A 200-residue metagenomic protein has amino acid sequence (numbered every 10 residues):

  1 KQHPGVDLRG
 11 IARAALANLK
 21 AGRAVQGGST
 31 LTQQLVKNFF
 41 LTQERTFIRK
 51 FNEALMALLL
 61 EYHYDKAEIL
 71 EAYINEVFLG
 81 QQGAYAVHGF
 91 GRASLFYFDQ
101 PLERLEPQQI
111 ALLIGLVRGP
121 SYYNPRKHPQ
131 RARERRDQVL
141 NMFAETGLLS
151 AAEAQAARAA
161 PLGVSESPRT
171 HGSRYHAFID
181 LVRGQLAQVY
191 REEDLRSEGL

Functional and structural regions predicted by a protein language model:
K1-A14, A67: Conserved catalytic or metal-liganding residues and their short signature motifs at active sites of enzymes
R23-L200: Non-catalytic, structured segments within soluble enzyme domains
